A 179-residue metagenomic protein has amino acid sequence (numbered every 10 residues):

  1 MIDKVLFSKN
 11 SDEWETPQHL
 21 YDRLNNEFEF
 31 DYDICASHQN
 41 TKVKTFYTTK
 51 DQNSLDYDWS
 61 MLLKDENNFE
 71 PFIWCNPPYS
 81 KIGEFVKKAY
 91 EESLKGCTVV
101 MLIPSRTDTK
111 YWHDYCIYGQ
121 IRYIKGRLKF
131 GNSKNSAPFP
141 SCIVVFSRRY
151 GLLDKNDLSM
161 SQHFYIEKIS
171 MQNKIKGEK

Functional and structural regions predicted by a protein language model:
M1-K179: Class I S-adenosyl-L-methionine-dependent methyltransferase catalytic core
